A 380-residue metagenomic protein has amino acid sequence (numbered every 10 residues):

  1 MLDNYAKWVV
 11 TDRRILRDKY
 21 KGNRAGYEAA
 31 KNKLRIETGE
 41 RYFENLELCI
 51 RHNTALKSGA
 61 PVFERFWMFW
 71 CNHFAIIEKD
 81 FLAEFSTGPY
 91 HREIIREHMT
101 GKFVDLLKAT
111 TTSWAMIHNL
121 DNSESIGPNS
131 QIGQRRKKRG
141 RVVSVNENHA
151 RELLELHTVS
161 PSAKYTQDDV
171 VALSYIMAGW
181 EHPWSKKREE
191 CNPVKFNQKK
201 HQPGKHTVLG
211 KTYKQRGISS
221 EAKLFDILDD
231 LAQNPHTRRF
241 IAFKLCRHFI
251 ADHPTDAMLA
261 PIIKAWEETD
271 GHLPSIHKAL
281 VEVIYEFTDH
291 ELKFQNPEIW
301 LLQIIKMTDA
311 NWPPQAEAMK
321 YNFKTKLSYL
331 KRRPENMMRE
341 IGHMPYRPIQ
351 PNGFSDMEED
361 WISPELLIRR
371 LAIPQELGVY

Functional and structural regions predicted by a protein language model:
M1, N234, R238-T269, H277-Y380: Flexible, low-complexity segments enriched for small/polar residues
M1-R96, S123, S130-K138: N-terminal accessory alpha/beta regions
R17, D169-A222: Long, well-ordered, tryptophan-enriched scaffold segments
L48, V62-F66, T87, H91 (+12 more regions): Stable alpha-helical elements in mature extracytoplasmic
I50, L56-A60, N72-G101, T112 (+4 more regions): An amphipathic, hydrophobic-aromatic interaction surface with interspersed Lys/Arg that forms lipid/phosphate-bearing
E64-K79, T112-M116, I176-W180, K214 (+2 more regions): Glycine-rich, acidic and aromatic/proline-enriched surface loops and short helix-turn segments that act as binding
S113-S185: Activity-critical C-terminal alpha-helical subdomain
